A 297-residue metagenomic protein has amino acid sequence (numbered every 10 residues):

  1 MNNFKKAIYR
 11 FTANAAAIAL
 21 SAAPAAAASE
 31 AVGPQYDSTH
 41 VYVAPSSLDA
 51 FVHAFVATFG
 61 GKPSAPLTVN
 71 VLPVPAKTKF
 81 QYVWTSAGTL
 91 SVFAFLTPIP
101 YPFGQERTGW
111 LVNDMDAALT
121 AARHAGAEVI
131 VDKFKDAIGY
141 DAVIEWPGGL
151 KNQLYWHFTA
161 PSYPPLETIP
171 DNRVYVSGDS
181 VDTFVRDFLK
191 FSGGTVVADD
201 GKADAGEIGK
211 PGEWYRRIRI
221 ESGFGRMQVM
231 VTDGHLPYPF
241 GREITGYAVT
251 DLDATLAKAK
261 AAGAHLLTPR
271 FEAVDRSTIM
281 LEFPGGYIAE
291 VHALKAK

Functional and structural regions predicted by a protein language model:
N2-A15: Bacterial N-terminal signal peptides that target proteins for export
A23-A28: Sec/Tat signal peptide C-region and signal peptidase I cleavage site
E30-G33, D37-G88, H124, D132-W146 (+4 more regions): Core segments of cupin and vicinal oxygen chelate
Q35-S46, Q81-V83, F95-A121, Y140-E145 (+3 more regions): Vicinal oxygen chelate
G88-S91, G149-Q153, G225-M227, P237 (+1 more regions): Short, charged/polar, Gly/Pro-enriched secondary-structure boundary elements
S91-F95, A127-I130: Catalytic cores of nucleotide-enabled group-transfer and carboxylate-activating enzymes in metabolic and assembly-line
A142-Y163: Short, structured interface segments
R226-Q228, I244-L252, A257-A259, H265-E272 (+1 more regions): C-terminal functional regions that serve as terminal interaction/effector modules
